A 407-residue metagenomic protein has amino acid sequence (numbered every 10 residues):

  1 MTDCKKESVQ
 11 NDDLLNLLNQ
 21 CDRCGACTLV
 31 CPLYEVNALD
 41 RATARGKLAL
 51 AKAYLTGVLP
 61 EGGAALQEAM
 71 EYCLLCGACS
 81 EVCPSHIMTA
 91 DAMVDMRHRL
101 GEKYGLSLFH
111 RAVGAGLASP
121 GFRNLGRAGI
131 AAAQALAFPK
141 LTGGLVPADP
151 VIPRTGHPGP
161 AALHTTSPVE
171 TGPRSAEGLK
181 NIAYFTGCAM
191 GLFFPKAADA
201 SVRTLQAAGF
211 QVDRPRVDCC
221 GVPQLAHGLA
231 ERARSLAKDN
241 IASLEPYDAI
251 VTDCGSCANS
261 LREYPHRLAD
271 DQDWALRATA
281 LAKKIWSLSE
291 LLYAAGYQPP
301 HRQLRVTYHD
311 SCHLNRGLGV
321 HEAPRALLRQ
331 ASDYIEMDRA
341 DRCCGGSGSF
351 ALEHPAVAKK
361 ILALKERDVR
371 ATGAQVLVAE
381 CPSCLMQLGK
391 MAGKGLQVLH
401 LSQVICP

Functional and structural regions predicted by a protein language model:
M1-E7, Y34-A65, H86-G114, G395-V404: Non-heme iron-sulfur electron-transfer modules
M1-N19: Generic start-of-chain signal for non-secretory N-termini
T2, C24-T28, C312, S347: Cysteine-cluster motifs in flexible loop/terminal segments that predominantly coordinate metals
Q10, T89-P407: Iron-sulfur cluster-binding electron-transfer modules in prokaryotic oxidoreductases
D13-L14, K47, L66, L75 (+2 more regions): N-terminal alpha-helical segment
L15-Y34, Q67-I87, D341: Cysteine-centered iron-sulfur cluster-binding motifs in ferredoxin-type domains/subunits of redox enzymes
A26-L29, D40-T43, Q211-R214: N-terminal glycine-rich anion-binding loops that anchor highly charged ligand groups
